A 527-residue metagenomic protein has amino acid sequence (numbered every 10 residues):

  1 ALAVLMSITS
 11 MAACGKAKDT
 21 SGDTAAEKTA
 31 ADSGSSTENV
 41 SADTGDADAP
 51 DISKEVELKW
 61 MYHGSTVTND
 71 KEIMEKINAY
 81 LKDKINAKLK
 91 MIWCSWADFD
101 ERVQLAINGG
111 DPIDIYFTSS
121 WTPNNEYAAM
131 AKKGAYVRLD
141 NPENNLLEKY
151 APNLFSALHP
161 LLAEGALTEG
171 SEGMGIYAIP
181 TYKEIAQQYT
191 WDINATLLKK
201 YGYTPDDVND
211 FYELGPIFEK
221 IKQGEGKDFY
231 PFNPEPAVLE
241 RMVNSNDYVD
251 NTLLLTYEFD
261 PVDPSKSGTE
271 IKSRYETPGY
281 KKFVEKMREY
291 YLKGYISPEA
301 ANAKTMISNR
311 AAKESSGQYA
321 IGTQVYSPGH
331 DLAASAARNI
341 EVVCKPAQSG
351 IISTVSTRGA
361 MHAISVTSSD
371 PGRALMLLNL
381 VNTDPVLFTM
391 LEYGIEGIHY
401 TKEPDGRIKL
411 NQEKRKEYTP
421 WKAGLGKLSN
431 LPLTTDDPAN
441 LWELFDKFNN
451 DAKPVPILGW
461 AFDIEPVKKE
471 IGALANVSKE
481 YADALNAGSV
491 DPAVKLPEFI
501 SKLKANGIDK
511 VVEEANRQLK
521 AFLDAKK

Functional and structural regions predicted by a protein language model:
L2-S10: Bacterial N-terminal signal peptides
L5, C14-K527: Extracytoplasmic/secretory soluble proteins
